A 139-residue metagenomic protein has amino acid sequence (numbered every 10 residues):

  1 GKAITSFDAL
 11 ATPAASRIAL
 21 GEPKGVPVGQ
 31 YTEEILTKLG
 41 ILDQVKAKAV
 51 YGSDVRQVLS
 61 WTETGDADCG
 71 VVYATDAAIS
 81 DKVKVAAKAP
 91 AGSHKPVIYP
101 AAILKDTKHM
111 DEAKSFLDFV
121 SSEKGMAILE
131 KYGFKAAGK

Functional and structural regions predicted by a protein language model:
G1-K139: Exported/periplasmic ABC-transporter solute-binding proteins
